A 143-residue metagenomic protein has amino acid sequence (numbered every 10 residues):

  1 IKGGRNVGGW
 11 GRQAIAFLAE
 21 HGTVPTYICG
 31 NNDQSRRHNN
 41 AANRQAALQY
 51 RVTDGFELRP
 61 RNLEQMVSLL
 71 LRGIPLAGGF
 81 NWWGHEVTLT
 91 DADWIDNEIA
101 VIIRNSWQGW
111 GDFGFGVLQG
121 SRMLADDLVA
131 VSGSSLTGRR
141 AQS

Functional and structural regions predicted by a protein language model:
K2-S143: Predominantly the structural core of cysteine protease catalytic domains
